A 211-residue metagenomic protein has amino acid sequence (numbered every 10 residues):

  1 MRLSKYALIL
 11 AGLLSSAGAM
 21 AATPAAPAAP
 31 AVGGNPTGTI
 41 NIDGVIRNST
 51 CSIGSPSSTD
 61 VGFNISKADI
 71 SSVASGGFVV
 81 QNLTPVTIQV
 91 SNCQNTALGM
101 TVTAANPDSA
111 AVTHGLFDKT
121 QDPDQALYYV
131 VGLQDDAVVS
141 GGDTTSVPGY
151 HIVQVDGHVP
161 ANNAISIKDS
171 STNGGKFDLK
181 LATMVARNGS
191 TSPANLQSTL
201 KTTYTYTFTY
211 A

Functional and structural regions predicted by a protein language model:
R2-Y6, M20-A211: Mature extracellular/passenger domains of Gram-negative fimbrial/pilin and adhesin proteins
Y6-L13: Sec-dependent N-terminal signal peptides
S16-G18: N-terminal signal peptide c-region/cleavage motif recognized by signal peptidases
